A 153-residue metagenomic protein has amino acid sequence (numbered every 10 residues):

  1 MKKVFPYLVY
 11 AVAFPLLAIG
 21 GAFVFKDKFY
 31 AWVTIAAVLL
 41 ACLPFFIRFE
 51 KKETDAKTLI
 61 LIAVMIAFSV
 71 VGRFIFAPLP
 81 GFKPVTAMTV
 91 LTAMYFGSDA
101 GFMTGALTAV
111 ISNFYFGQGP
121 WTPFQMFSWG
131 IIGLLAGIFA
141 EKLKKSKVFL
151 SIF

Functional and structural regions predicted by a protein language model:
K2-V4, K51-A56, M94-T104, L143-S146: Membrane-helix interface "capping/anchor" motifs
K2-V90: Hydrophobic transmembrane alpha-helices
L8, L59-V64, A87-M88, F102-A106 (+2 more regions): Hydrophobic alpha-helical transmembrane segments
F25-F29, F96-G101, G117-G119: Transmembrane helix interruption/hinge and helix-loop junction motifs
I35-L40, F46, T104, F124-F153: Short helix-perturbing small/polar motifs within transmembrane alpha-helices
L43-F46, V85-G101, L135-A140: Generic transmembrane alpha-helix motif of multi-pass integral membrane proteins
I62, I66, A93, A109-N113: Helical-face signature of the major facilitator-like transporter fold
V71-V85, A106-F139: Interfacial aromatic-anchored transmembrane helix boundaries in multi-pass membrane proteins
